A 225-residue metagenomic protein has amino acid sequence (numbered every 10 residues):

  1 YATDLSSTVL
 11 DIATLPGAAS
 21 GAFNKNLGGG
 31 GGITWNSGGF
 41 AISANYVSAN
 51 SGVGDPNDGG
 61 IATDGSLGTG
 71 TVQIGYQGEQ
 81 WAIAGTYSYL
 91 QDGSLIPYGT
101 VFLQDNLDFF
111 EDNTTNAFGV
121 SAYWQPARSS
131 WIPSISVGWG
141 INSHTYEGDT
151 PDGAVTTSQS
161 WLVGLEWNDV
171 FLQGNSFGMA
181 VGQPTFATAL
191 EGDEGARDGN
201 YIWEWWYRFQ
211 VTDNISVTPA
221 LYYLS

Functional and structural regions predicted by a protein language model:
Y1-A41, S48-T69, T100-D105, A189: Surface-exposed coil loops of outer-membrane beta-barrel proteins
K25-G29, S66-G70, T114-F118, V155-W161 (+2 more regions): Residues that define the transmembrane beta-barrel architecture of outer-membrane proteins
G31-W35, V72-Y76, G85, V120-W124 (+3 more regions): Residues on the lipid-exposed face of transmembrane beta-strands in outer-membrane beta-barrel proteins
S37-G39, Y46-N50, G78-Q80, Y89-G93 (+4 more regions): Transmembrane beta-strands of outer-membrane beta-barrel pores
G39-A44, G78-G85, D92-G93, F118-V120 (+3 more regions): Repeated loop/turn-to-beta-strand initiation elements of outer-membrane beta-barrel proteins
S88-L103, L107, N113, A154-T156 (+1 more regions): Outer-membrane beta-barrel translocator/channel fold
V101-L107, F118-G182: A beta-strand-loop signature enriched in Asp, Gly, Thr, and Trp that corresponds to the sialidase/neuraminidase Asp-box
E166-I215: C-terminal hydrophobic structural anchor segments that stabilize assembly/packing rather than catalytic chemistry
